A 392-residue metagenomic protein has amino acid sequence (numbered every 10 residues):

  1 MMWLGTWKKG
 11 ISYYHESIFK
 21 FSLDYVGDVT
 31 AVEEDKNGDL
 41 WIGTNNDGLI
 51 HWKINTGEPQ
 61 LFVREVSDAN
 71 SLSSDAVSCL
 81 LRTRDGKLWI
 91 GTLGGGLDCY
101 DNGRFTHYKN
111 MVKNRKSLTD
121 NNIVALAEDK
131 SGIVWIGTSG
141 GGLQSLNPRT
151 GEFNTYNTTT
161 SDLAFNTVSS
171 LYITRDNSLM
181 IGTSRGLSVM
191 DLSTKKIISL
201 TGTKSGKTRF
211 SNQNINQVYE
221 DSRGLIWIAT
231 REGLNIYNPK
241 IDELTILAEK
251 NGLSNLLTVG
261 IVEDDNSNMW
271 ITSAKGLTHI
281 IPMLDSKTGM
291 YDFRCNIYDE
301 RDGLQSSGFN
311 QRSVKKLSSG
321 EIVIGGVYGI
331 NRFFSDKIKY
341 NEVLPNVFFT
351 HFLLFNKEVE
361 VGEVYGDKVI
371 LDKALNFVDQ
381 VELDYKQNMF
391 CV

Functional and structural regions predicted by a protein language model:
M1, V77, K87, I133 (+2 more regions): Short, intrinsically disordered, charge-balanced linker/junction segments flanking boundaries in proteins
M1-D47, I54: An edge-strand/N-cap motif at the start of beta-rich repeat modules
M2-L4, D39-W41, K87-W89, I133-G137 (+4 more regions): Conserved beta-propeller blade signature
W7-I11, N45-L49, L93-L97, S139-L143 (+4 more regions): Loop/turn residues immediately N-terminal
K9, F21-T30, E34, Q60 (+8 more regions): Residue-level "micro-hotspots" composed of small/polar
Y14-I18, K53-G57, Y100-R104, N147-G151 (+4 more regions): Short loop/turn segments that connect beta-strands within beta-propeller blades
E34-N37, R82-D85, E128-S131, Y172-D176 (+3 more regions): Residue-level detector of Asp-centered blade-edge/turn motifs that repeat once per structural unit in beta-propeller
S169, R175-D176, R185-S188, Q213-Q217 (+3 more regions): Beta-propeller domains
